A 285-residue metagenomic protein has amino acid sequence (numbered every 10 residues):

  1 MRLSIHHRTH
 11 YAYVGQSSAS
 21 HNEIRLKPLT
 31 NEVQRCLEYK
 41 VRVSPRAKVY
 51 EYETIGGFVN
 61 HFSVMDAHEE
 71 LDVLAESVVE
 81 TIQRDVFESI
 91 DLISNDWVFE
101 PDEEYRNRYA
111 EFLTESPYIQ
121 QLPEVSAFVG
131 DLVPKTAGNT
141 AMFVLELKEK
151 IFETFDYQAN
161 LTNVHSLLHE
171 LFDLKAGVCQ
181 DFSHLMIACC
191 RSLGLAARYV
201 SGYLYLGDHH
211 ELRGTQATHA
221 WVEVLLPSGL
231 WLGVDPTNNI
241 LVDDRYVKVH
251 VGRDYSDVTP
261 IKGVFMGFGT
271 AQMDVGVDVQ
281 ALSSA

Functional and structural regions predicted by a protein language model:
M1, H7, S20-N22, Y39 (+6 more regions): Structural beta-strand/beta-sheet cores of well-ordered domains, especially the beta-sheet scaffolds that support
M1-F99: Intrinsically disordered, low-complexity N-terminal segments that are enriched in acidic
L3, S18, R35, A67-E69 (+4 more regions): A short, structural micro-pattern
G15, T30, A47, S77-V79 (+5 more regions): A broadly conserved detector of short glycine/acidic/proline-rich loop/turn motifs that flank catalytic sites and bind
T54-F58, E70-L74, D85-S89, Q120-E124 (+2 more regions): A general structural signal for short secondary-structure boundary/capping elements
D91-R108, L167, I240-L241: Flexible glycine-rich active-site/ligand-binding loops centered on an Asp-His dyad
E104-G177, L185, R253-Y255, T270-A285: Secondary-structure boundary elements
E149, D181-G269: Hydrophobic/aromatic-rich core segments of domains that either
